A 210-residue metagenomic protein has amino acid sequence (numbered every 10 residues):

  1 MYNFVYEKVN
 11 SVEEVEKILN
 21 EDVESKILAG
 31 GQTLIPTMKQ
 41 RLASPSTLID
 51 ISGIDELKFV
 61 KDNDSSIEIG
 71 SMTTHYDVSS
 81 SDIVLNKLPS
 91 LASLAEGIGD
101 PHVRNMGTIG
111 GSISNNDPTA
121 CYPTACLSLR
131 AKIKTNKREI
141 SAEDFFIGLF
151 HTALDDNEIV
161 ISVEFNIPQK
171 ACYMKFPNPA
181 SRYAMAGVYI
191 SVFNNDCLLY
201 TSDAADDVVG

Functional and structural regions predicted by a protein language model:
M1-S202: C-terminal structural segment of proteins
Y200-G210: Single conserved hydrophobic/aromatic residue that forms the stacking wall/gate of nucleotide- or nucleobase-binding
